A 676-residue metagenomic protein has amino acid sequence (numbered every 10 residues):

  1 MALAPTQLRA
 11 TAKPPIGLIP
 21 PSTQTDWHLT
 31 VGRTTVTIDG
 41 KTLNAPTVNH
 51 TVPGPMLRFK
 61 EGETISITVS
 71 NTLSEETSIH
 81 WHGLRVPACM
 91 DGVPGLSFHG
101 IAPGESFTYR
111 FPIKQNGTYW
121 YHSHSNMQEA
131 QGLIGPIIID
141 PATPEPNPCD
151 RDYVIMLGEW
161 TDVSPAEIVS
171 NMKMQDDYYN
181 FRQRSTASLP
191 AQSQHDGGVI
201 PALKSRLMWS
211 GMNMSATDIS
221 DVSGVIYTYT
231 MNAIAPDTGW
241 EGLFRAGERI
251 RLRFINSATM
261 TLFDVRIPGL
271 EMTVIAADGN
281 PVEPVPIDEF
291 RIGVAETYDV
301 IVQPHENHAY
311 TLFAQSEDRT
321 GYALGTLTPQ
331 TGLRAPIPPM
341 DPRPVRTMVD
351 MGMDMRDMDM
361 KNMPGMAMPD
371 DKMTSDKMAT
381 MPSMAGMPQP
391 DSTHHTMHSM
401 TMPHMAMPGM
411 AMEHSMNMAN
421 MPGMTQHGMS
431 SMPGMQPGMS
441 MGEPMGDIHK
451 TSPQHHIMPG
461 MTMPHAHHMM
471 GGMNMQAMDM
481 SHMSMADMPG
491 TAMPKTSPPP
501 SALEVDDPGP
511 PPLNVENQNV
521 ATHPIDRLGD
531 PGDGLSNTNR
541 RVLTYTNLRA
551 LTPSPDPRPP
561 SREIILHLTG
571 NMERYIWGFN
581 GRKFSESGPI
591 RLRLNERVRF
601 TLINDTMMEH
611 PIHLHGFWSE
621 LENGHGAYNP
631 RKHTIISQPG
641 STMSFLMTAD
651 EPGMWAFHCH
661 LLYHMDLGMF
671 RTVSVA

Functional and structural regions predicted by a protein language model:
A2-V294, I301, T331-I448, Q454-P459 (+6 more regions): Histidine-centered copper-binding motifs that mark active-site loops of extracellular/periplasmic copper enzymes
D26, D39-G40, G83, C89-F98 (+13 more regions): Active-site pocket scaffolds in enzymes
L73, A258-T259, E306, T606-M608: Short, acidic/polar linear motifs in exposed loop/turn regions
K114-Q115, P304-E306, D650-E651: Surface-exposed, short loops/turns at beta-strand junctions within beta-sandwich domains
Y121-H124, A309-S316, W655-H660: A short beta-strand micro-motif common to beta-rich folds, especially ectodomain repeats
M127-L133, A309, S316-L324, Y663-G668: Short acidic/polar inter-strand loop motif in beta-rich domains
K204-N232, G472-R549: Intrinsically disordered, low-complexity acidic Ser/Thr-rich regulatory segments
I255, D299-T311: A conserved active-site cap/scaffold subdomain adjacent to cofactor or substrate pockets
